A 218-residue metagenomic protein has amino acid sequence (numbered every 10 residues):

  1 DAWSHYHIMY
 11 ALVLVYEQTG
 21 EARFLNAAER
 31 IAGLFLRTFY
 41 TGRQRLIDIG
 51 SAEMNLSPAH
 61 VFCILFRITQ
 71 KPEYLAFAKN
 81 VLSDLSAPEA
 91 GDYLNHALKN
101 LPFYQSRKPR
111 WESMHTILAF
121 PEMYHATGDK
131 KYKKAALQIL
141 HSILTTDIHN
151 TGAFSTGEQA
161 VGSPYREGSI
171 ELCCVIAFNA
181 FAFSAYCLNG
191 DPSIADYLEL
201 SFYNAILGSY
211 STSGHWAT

Functional and structural regions predicted by a protein language model:
D1-T218: Glycan-recognition and catalytic cores of secretory/periplasmic carbohydrate-active enzymes
